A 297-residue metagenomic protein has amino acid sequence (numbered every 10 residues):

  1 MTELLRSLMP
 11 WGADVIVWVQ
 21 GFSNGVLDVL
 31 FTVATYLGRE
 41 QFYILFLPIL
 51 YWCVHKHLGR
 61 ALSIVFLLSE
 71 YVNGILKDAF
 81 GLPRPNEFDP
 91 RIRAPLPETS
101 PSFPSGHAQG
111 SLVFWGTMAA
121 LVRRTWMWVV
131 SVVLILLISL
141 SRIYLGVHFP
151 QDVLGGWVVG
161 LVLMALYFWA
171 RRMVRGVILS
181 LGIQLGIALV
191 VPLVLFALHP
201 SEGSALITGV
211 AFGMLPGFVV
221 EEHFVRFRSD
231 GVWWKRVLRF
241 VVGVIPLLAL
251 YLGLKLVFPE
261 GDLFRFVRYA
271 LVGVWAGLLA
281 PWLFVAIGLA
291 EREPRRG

Functional and structural regions predicted by a protein language model:
M1-F42, N73-S100, V225, S229-V242 (+1 more regions): N-terminal transmembrane-helix/juxtamembrane module of multi-pass inner/ER membrane proteins
S23, V65, E202: Charged, low-complexity surface patches
L30-F31, F46-L47, W52-C53, R60 (+2 more regions): Membrane-embedded catalytic cores of phosphoryl/pyrophosphoryl-handling enzymes
R60-D78: Active-site-proximal helix-loop elements at catalytic-domain edges
